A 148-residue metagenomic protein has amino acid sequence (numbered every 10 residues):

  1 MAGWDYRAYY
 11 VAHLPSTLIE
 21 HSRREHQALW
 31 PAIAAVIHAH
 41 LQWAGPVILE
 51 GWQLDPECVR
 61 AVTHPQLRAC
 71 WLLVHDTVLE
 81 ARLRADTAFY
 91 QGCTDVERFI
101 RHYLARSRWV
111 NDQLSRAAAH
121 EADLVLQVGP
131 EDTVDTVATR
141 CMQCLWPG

Functional and structural regions predicted by a protein language model:
M1-P46: Conserved nucleotide-sensing/catalytic segment adjacent to the nucleotide-binding pocket in NTP-handling enzymes
M1-V11, A69-V74, T136-G148: Short, structured secondary-structure boundary patches
I37, P56-V62: Active-site cofactor/cluster-binding pocket
G45-L49, L67: Generic beta-sheet signal
G51-L54: Short, well-ordered beta-to-alpha junction loops that form the rim of enzyme active sites and present histidine/acidic
T63-R68, E121-D123: Short glycine-/polar-rich loops that comprise or flank the Walker A/P-loop and associated switch/sensor motifs
Q66-D112: A glycine- and Lys/Arg-enriched "phosphate-lid" helix/loop adjacent to the NTP-binding pocket of small-molecule kinases
D112-G148: NTP-dependent small-molecule kinase module
